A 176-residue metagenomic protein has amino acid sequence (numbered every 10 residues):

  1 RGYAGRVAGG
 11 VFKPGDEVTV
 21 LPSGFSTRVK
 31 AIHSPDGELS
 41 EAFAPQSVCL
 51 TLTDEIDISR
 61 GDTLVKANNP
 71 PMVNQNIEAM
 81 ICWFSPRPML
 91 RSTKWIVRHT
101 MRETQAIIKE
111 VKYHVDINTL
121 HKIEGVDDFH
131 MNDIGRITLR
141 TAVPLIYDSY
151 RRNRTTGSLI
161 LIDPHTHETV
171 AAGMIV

Functional and structural regions predicted by a protein language model:
G2-V176: C-terminal effector/interaction modules appended to NTPase cores
